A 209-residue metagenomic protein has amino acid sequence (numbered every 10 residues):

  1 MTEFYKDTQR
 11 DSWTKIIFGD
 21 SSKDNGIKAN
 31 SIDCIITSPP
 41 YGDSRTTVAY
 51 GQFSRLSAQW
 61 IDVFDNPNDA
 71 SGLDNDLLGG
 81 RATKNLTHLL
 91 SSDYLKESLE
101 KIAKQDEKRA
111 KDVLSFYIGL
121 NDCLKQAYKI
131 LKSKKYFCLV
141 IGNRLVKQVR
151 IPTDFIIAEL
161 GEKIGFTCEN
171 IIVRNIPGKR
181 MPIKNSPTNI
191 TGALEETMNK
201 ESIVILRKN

Functional and structural regions predicted by a protein language model:
M1-L139, N143-N209: Class I S-adenosyl-L-methionine-dependent methyltransferase catalytic core
